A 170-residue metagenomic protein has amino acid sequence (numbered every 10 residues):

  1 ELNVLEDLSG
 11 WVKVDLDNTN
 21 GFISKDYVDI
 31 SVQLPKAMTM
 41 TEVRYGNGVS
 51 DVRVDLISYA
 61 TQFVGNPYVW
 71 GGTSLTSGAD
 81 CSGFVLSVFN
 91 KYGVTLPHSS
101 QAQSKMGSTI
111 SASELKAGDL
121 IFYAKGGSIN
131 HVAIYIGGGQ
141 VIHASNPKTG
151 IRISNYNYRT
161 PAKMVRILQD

Functional and structural regions predicted by a protein language model:
E1-D7: Conserved beta-strand/loop element in small beta-rich adapter and peptidoglycan-binding domains
S9-K13: Short aromatic-glycine-enriched beta-strand elements
D15-S58: Boundary regions of SH3-family modules and the immediately adjacent low-complexity/disordered segments in eukaryotic
T41-V49, Y68-T76, G150-I151: Second-shell loop/turn segments in exported
V52-L56, A60, D80-C81, V88: Stable alpha-helical elements in mature extracytoplasmic
N66-A117: Catalytic cysteine-centered active-site loop
T95-S100, Y135-N155: Catalytic Cys-His active-site segments of thiol-dependent hydrolases/isopeptidases
